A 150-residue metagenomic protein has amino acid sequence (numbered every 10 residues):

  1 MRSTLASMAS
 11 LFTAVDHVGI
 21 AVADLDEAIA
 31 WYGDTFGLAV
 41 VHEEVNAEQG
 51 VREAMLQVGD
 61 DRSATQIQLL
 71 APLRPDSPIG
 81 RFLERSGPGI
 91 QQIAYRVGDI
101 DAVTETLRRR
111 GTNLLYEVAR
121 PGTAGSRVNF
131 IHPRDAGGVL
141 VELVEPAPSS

Functional and structural regions predicted by a protein language model:
R2-L11, A54-L56, Y95, D101-S150: Vicinal oxygen chelate
T4, D24, G37, L69 (+1 more regions): Acidic/proline-rich low-complexity IDRs
M8-Q49: Long, hydrophobic N-terminal alpha-helical segment
T13, W31, E44, R81-L83 (+4 more regions): N-terminal hydrophobic or amphipathic segments with adjacent small-residue motifs that include Sec signal peptides
V15-A23, A54-G59, L73-R74, I79-T106 (+1 more regions): Vicinal oxygen chelate
L38-E84, A124-P148: Conserved short beta-strand elements that form part of the metal-binding/catalytic scaffold of enzyme active sites
